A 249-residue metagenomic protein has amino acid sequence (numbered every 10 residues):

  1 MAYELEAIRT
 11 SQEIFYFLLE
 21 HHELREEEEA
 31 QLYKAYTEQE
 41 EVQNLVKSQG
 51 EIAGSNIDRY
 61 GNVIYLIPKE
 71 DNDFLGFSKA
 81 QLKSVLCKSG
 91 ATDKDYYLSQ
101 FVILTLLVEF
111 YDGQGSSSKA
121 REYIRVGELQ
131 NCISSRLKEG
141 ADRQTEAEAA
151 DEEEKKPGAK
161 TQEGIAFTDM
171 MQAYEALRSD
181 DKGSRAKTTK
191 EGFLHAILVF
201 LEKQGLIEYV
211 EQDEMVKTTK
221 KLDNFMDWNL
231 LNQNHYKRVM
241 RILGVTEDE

Functional and structural regions predicted by a protein language model:
M1-G115: Eukaryotic partner-binding/assembly regions in large regulatory complexes
E26-L32, K119-I133, D142-E146, D151-S184: Short acidic, hydrophobic short linear motifs in intrinsically disordered regions
E38-V46, A186-K203: Short amphipathic alpha-helical interaction segments
G50-R59, L198-D213: A short, conserved structural fragment
V63-I67, E214-K220: Minor-groove-contacting beta-hairpin "wing" of winged helix-turn-helix DNA-binding domains
S78-L82, D169-A186, K203, L222-E249: Short, amphipathic alpha-helical interaction segments positioned at domain boundaries
E208, K217-F225: Low-complexity intrinsically disordered segments
